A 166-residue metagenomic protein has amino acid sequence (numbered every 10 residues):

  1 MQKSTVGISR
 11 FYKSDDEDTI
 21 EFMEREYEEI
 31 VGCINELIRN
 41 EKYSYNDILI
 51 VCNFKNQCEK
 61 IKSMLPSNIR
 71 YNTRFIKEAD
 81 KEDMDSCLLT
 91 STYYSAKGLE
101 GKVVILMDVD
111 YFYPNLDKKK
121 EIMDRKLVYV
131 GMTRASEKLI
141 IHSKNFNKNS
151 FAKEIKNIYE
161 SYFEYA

Functional and structural regions predicted by a protein language model:
V6, Y12-I140, N145, S150-A166: Core RecA-like ATPase module of SF1/SF2 helicases and allied nucleic-acid translocases
